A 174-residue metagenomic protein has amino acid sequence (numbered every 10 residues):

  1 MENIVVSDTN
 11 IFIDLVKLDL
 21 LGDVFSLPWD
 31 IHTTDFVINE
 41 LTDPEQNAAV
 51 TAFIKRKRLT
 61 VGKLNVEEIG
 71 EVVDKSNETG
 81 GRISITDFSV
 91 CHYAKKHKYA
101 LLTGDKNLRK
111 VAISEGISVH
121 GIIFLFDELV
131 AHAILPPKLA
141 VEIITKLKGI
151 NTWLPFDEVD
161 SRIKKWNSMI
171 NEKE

Functional and structural regions predicted by a protein language model:
E2-Y99, K106, I117, I144 (+1 more regions): Active-site-proximal, substrate-binding regions of enzyme catalytic domains and RNA-binding/basic surfaces
R109-E174: Acidic, PIN/NYN-like endoribonuclease modules and their adjacent C-terminal/linker elements
